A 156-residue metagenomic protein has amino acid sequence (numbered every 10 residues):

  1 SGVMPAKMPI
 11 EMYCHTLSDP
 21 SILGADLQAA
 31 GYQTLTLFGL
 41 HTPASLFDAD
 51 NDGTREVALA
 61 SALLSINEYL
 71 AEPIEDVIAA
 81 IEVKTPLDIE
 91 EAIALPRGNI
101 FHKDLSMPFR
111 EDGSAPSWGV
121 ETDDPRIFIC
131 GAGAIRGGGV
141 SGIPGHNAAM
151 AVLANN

Functional and structural regions predicted by a protein language model:
S1-L40, A94-E111, N156: FAD cofactor-binding and catalytic pocket of flavoenzymes
P5-Y13, A71-R136: A glycine-rich dinucleotide-binding beta-alpha-beta segment and adjacent secondary-structure elements that constitute
L17, T42, A71, M150: Residue-level marker of positions within ordered structural domains that often coincide with functionally constrained
S21-L23, L46-F47, G137-G139: Short helix/loop capping segments that flank catalytic or ligand/cofactor-binding pockets
Q28-Y32, T54-A62, I100-N156: C-terminal structured subdomain/cap of oxidoreductase catalytic cores
L40-A49: Amphipathic alpha-helix from the class-I
I66: Structured binding elements
